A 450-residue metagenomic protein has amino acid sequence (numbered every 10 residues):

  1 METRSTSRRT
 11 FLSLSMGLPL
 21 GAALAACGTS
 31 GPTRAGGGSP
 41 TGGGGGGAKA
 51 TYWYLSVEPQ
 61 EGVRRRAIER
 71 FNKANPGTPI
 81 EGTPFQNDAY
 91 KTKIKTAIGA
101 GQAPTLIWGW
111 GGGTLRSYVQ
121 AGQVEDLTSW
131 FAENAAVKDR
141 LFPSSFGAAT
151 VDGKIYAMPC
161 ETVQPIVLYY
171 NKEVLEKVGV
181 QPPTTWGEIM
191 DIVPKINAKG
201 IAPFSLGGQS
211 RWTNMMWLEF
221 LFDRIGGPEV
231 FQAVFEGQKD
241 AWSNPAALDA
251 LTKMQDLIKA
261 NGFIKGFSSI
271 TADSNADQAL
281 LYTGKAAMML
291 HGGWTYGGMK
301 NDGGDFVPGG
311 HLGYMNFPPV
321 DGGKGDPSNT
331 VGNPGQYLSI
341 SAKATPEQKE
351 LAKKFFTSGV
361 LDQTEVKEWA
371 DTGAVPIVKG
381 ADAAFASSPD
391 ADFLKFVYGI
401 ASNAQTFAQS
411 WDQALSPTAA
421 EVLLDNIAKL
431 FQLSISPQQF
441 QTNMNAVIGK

Functional and structural regions predicted by a protein language model:
E2-R116, Q120-A121, A132-A136, P182 (+4 more regions): Conserved N-terminal structural module of periplasmic/extracytoplasmic solute-binding proteins
E69, K73-A74, A100, V178 (+2 more regions): Extracytoplasmic/periplasmic substrate-recognition and gating elements
T105, V137-E173, A202-S205, K324-V331 (+1 more regions): A structural signal for short loop-to-beta-strand junctions that line the ligand-binding cleft of periplasmic/secreted
G112-I166, M190, Y314: Hinge/lid segment of periplasmic solute-binding proteins
T128-L141, G208, I225-D249, G303-V307 (+2 more regions): Short, solvent-exposed loop/beta-turn-alpha elements that line the ligand-binding surface or hinge of extracytoplasmic
K154-C160, I166, M190-S243: Extracytoplasmic/periplasmic solute-binding protein
V193-K195, E236-S268: Glycine-centered hinge/linker elements that transmit conformational signals in sensory and ligand-binding systems
G332, T372-D382, F393-I448: C-terminal capping/gating helix-and-loop segments adjacent to ligand/active sites or protein-protein/ligand interfaces
